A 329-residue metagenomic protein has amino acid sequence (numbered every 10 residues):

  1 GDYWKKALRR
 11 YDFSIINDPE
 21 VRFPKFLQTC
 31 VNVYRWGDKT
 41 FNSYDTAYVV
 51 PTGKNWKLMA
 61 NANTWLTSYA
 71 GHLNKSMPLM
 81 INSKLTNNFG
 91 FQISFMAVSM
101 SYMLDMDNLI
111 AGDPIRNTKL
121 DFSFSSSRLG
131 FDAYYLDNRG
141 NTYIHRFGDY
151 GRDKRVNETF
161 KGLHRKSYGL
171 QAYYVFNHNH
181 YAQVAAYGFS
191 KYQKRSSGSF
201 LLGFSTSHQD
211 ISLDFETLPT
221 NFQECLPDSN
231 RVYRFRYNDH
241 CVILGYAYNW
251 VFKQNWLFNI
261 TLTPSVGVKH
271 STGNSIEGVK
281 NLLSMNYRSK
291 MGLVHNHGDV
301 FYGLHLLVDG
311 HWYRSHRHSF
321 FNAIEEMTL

Functional and structural regions predicted by a protein language model:
T52-L58, N87, M96-V98, S127-F131 (+6 more regions): Outer-envelope beta-barrel architecture signal
A60, F89-F95, L120-S126, L170-F176 (+5 more regions): Residues on the lipid-exposed face of transmembrane beta-strands in outer-membrane beta-barrel proteins
A62-S68, F95-S99, L104-N108, S126-R128 (+6 more regions): Transmembrane beta-strands of outer-membrane beta-barrel pores
L66-N88, S99-D113: Surface-exposed strand-loop-strand hairpins of Gram-negative outer-membrane beta-barrel proteins
L79-S83, I110-P114, F160-H164, Y233-N238 (+2 more regions): Replace "Gram-negative outer membrane beta-barrel proteins" with "bacterial and organellar outer membrane beta-barrel
D121-R236, L307: Outer-membrane pore/translocation modules
Q209-K290, V294-D299: Outer-membrane beta-barrel transmembrane domain signature
R288-L329: Predominantly the C-terminal beta-signal and adjacent terminal strand-loop region of outer-membrane beta-barrel
